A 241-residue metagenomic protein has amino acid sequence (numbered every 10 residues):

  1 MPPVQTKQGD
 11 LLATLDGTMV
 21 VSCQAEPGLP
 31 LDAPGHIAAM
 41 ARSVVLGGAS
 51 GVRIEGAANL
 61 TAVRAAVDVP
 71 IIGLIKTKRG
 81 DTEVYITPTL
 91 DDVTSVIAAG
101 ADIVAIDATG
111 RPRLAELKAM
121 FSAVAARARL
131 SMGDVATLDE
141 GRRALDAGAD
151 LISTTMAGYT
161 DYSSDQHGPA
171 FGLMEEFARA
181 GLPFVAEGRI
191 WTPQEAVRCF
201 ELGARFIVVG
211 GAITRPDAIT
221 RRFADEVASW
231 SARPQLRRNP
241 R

Functional and structural regions predicted by a protein language model:
M1-L11, E26-L31, G35, A170-R241: Alpha/beta catalytic cores of nucleotide-metabolism and tRNA/nucleoside-modifying enzymes
P2-T94, A98, R127, A136-D146: Conserved N-terminal beta1-alpha1 strand-loop-helix module at the mouth
G17-C23, V52, I71-I75, V104-I106 (+4 more regions): Hydrophobic faces of well-ordered beta-strands that scaffold small-molecule active sites in alpha/beta enzyme cores
Q24-E26, L46, I75-R79, A99-R113 (+2 more regions): Glycine-rich phosphate-binding active-site loops on the catalytic face of alpha/beta enzymes
P30-P34, R53-I72, E83-T89, A108-V124 (+4 more regions): Active-site-adjacent beta->alpha loops and helix N-cap segments on the catalytic face of soluble alpha/beta enzymes
R42-G48, D102-V104, A123-A128, A178-A180 (+1 more regions): Short, surface-exposed connector motifs at secondary-structure boundaries
I72, K76-L90, A101-I103, M132-L138 (+3 more regions): Short, basic, helix/turn surface patches
A149-M156, H167-M174, L182: Alpha-helical membrane segments in multi-pass integral membrane proteins
